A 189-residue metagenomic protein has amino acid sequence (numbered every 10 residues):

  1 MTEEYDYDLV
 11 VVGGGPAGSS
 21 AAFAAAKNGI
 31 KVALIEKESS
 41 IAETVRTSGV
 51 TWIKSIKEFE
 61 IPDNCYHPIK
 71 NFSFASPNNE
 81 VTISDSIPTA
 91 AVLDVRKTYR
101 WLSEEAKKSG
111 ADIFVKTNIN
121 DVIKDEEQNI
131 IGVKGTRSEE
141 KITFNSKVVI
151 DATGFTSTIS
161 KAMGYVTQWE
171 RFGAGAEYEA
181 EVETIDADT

Functional and structural regions predicted by a protein language model:
T2-A17: Beta1/beta-strand and adjacent pyrophosphate-binding region of the FAD-binding site in flavoprotein oxidoreductases
E4, E80-T82, E140-T143: Short, mixed charged/polar active-site loops that provide acid/base catalysis or chelate metal/phosphate cofactors
Y7, G29, S146-K147: Short, well-ordered alpha-helix to beta-strand connector turns
V10, G14, F23-V45: Glycine-rich FAD pyrophosphate-binding loop
A17, S40, T156: Conserved Rossmann-like nucleotide-cofactor binding loop
G18, A22-K27, E183-T189: Rossmann-like dinucleotide/flavin-binding elements
T51-S103, K116: A conserved beta-strand/loop capping segment in the N-terminal third of enzymes that catalyze redox or closely related
E105-T189: Predominantly flavin-linked oxidoreductase catalytic cores and closely associated redox partners
